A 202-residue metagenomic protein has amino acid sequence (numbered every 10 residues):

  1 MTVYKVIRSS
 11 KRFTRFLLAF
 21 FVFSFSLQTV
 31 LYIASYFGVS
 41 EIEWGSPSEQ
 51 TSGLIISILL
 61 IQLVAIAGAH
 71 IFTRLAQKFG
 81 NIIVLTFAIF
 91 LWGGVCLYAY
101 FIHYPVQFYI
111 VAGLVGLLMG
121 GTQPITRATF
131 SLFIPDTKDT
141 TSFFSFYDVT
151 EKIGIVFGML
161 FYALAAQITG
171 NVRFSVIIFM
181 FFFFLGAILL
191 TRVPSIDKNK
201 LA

Functional and structural regions predicted by a protein language model:
M1-L17: Juxtamembrane intracellular "pre-TM" segments in multi-pass secondary transporters
Y32-S52: Short amphipathic helix-loop junctions that connect adjacent transmembrane helices in Major Facilitator Superfamily/SLC
A67-N81, A166: Helix-to-loop junctions at the C-terminal end of transmembrane segments in multipass secondary transporters
I83-Y98: Structural signature of the two symmetry-related core transmembrane helices
Y100-A112: Helix-loop junctions at membrane interfaces in 12-TM secondary transporters
G121-P135: Intracellular juxtamembrane helix-capping segments at the cytosolic ends of symmetry-related transmembrane helices
T122, I177-A202: Multi-pass alpha-helical transporter architecture, strongest for 12-TM Major Facilitator/SLC carriers used
L164-F183: A membrane-interface helix-boundary motif in multi-pass transporters
